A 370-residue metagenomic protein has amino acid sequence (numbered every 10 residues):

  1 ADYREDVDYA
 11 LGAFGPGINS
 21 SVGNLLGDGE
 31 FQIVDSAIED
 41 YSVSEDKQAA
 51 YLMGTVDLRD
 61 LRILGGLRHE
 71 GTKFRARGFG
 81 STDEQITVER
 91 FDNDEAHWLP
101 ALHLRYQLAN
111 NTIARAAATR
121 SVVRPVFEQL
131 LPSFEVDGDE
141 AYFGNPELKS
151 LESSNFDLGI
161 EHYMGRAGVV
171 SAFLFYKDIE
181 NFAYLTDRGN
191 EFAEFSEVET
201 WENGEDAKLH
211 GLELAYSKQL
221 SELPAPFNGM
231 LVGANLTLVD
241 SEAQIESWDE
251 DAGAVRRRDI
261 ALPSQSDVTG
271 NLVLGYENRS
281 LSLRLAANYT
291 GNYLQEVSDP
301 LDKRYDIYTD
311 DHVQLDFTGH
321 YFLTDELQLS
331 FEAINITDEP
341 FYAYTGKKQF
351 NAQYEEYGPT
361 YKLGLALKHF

Functional and structural regions predicted by a protein language model:
A1-N110, E135: Signature of Gram-negative outer-membrane beta-barrel scaffolds
D35, E39-Q48, N93, V122-I179 (+5 more regions): Outer-membrane beta-barrel signature, preferentially recognizing the C-terminal barrel domain of Gram-negative
A50-V56, L102-Y106, L158-H162, L214-K218 (+6 more regions): Residues on the lipid-exposed face of transmembrane beta-strands in outer-membrane beta-barrel proteins
R59-D60, A109-N111, R166-A167, S221-M230 (+3 more regions): Short loop/turn motifs that connect adjacent beta-strands in outer-membrane beta-barrel proteins
L61-L67, P100, A114-A116, V169-A172 (+7 more regions): Transmembrane beta-strands of outer-membrane beta-barrel proteins
R75-D83, F127-S133, A141, F182-G189 (+4 more regions): Outer-membrane beta-barrel translocator domains and adjoining extracellular loop/strand segments of Gram-negative
F175-D178, F195-V297, T337, G364-A366: Gram-negative outer-membrane beta-barrel transporters
E180, M230, N288-P300, H320-F370: C-terminal beta-signal and adjacent terminal beta-strands/loops of Gram-negative outer-membrane beta-barrel proteins
